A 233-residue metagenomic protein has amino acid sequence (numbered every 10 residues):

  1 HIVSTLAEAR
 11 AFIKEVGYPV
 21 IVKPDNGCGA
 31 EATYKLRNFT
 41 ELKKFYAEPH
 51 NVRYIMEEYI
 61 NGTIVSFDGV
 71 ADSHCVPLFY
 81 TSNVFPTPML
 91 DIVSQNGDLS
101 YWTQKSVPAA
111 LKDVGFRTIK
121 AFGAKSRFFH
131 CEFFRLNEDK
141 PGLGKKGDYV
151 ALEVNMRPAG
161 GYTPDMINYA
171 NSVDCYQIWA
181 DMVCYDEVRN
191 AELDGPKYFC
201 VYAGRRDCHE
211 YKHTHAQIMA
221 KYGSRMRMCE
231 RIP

Functional and structural regions predicted by a protein language model:
H1-G62, D72-C75, D98-D113: Active-site nucleotide/adenylate-binding loops and adjacent lid/helix of ATP-dependent enzymes
P24-D25, D91-I92, P233: Short, flexible turn/loop "capping" segments at secondary-structure junctions
A32-T33, Y162-M166: A short secondary-structure junction signal
R37-N38, G69, G204-D207: Short beta-strand-to-loop capping motifs
K43, F116, Y176-A180: Predominant activation on well-ordered alpha-helical scaffold segments within soluble catalytic domains
P49-R53, E58-Y101, A109-V150, N155-T163 (+2 more regions): Phosphate-binding core of ATP-grasp and ATP-grasp-like enzymes
D165-D181: Gly/Ser/Thr-rich active-site loops/lids in small-molecule metabolic enzymes that frequently grip phosphoryl groups
I178-P233: Peripheral (often C-terminal) accessory segments that flank ATP-dependent C-N-forming ligase machineries
